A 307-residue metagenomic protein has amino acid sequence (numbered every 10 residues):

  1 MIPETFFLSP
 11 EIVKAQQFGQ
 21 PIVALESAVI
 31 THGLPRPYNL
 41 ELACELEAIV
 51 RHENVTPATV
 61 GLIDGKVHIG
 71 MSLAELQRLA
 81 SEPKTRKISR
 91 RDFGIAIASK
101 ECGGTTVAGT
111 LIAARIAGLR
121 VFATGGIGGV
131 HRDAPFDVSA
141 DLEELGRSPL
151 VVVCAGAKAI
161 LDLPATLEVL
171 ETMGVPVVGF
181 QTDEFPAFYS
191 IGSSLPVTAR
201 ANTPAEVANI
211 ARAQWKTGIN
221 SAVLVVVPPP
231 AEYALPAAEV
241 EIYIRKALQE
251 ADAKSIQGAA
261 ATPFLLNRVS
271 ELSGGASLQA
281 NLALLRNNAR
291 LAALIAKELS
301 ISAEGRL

Functional and structural regions predicted by a protein language model:
M1-G19: N- or domain-start disorder-to-order transition segments that initiate the globular core
V13-Q17, I22-V23, H52, A113-I116 (+6 more regions): Solvent-exposed alpha-helices and their adjacent loops that cap or buttress functional pockets in soluble metabolic
V23-L25, P57-L62, G103, V121-G126 (+5 more regions): General beta-strand structural signal in soluble alpha/beta enzymes
S27, H32-L34, L40-I95, K216-A231 (+2 more regions): Glycine-rich nucleotide/cofactor/substrate-binding loop typically near the N-terminus or early in the first domain
S72-P149: Divalent-metal (Mg2+/Mn2+/Ca2+)-assisted nucleotide/phosphate chemistry catalytic cores
A117-T182, V197-R200, I210: Phosphate/pyrophosphate-binding betaalpha-module
Y189-K216: Anionic-ligand binding region
I219-N287: A C-terminal functional module that forms or caps the active site or interfaces directly with catalytic machinery
